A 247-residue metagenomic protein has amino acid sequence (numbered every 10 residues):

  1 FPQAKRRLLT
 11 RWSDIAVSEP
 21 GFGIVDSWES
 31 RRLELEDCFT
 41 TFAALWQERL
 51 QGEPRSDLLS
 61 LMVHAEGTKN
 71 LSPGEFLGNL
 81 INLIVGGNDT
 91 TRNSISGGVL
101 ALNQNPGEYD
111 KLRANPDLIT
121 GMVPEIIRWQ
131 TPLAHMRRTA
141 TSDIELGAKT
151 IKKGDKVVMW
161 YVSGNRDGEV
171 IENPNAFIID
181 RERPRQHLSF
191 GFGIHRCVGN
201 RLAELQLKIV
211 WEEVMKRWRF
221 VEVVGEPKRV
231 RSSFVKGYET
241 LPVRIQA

Functional and structural regions predicted by a protein language model:
F1-A247: Cytochrome P450
